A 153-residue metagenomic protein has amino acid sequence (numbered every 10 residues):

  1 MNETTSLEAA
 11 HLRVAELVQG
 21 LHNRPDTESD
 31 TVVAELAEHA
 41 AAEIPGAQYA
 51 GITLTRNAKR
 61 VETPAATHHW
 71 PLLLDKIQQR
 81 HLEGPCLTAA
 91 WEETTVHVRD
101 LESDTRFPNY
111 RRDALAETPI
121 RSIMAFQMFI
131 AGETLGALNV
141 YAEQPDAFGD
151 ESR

Functional and structural regions predicted by a protein language model:
M1-P71, I77-R80: Intrinsically disordered, low-complexity terminal regulatory regions
Y49, R111, A125, A137: Short hydrophobic/aromatic beta-strand element in the GNAT-like acyltransferase core that lines or flanks the acyl-donor
L54-T55, R60-T63, P71-R121: Regulatory sensory and allosteric helical modules in signal-transduction proteins and certain transcription factors
H97, Q127, N139: Conserved beta-strand segments that form the floor/walls of ligand-binding pockets within enzyme and binding domains
R121-F129: A short, aliphatic-rich beta-strand micro-motif
A137-D146: Short beta-strand-to-loop transition segments that serve as allosteric relay/switch motifs in sensory/regulatory domains
F148-R153: Amphipathic alpha-helical "output/dimerization" segments
